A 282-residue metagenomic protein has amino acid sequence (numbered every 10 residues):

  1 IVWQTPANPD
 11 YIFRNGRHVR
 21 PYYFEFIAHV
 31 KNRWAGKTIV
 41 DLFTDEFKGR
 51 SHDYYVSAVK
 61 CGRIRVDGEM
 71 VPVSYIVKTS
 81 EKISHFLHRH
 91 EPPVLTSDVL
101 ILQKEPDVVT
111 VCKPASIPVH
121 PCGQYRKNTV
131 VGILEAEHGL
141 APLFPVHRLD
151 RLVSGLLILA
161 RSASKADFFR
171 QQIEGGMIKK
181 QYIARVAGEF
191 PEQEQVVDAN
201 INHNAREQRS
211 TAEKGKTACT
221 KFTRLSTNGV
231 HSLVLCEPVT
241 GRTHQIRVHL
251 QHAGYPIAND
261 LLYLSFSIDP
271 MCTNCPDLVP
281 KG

Functional and structural regions predicted by a protein language model:
I1-G282: RNA pseudouridine synthases
